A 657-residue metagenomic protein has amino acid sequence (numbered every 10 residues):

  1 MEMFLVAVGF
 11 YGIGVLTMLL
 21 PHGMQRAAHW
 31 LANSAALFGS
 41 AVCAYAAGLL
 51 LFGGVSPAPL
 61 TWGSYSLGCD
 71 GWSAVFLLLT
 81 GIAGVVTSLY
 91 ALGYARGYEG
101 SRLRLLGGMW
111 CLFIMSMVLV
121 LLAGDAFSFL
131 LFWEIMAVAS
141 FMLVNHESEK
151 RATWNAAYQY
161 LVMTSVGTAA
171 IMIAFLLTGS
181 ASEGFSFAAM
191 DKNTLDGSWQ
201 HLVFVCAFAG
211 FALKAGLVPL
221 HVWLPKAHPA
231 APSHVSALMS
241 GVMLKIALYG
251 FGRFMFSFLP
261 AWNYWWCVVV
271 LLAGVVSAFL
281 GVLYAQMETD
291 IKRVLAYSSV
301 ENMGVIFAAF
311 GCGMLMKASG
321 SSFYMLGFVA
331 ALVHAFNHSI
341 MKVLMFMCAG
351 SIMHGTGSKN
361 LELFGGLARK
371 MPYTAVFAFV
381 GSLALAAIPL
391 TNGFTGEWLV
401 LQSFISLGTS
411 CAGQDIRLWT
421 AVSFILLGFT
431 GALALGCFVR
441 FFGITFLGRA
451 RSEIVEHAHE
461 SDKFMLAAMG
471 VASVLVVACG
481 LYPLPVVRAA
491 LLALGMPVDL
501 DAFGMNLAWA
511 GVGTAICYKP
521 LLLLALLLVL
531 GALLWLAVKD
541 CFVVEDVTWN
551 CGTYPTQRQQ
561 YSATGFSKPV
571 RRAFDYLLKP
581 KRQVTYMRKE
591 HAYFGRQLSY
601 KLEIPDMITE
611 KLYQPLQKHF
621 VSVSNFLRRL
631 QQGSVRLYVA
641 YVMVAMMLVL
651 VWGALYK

Functional and structural regions predicted by a protein language model:
M1-V6, I13-G108, G184-T194, L492 (+2 more regions): Transmembrane helix-loop-helix hairpins at membrane boundaries of multipass inner-membrane proteins
E2, L121-F127, L655-K657: Transmembrane helix interruption/hinge and helix-loop junction motifs
S34-A47, S165-I173, A378-L390, A468-R488: Hydrophobic alpha-helical membrane-insertion segments
A58-T61, A188-K192, L399-G413, V486-V512: Membrane-interfacial helical/loop segments at transmembrane boundaries in membrane proteins
C69-G81, W199-F211, Q414-G431, N506-V529: Hydrophobic alpha-helical transmembrane segments
V86-F129, A139-E460: Hydrophobic transmembrane alpha-helices and their helix-loop junctions in integral membrane proteins
E134: Short phosphate-coordinating micro-motif centered on Lys-Gly-acidic
V486-L521, L534-K657: Aromatic-capped, Gly/Pro-kinked transmembrane alpha-helices
